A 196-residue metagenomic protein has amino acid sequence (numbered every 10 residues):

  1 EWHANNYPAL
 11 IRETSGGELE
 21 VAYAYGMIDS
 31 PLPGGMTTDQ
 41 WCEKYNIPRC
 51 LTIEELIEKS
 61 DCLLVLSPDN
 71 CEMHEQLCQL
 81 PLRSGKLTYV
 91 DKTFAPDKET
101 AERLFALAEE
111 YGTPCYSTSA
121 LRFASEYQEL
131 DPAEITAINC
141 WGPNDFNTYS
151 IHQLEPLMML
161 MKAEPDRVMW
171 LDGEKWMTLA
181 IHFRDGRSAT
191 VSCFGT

Functional and structural regions predicted by a protein language model:
E1-K44, A133: N-terminal Rossmann-like dinucleotide-binding module
W2-N5, H74, G142-P143, H152: Histidine-centered active-site/metal-ligand motif
A9-E13, Q79, R83, A106 (+1 more regions): Short, well-ordered alpha-helices that flank and scaffold nucleotide-derived cofactor binding pockets
A22, D61, T136: Conserved acidic residues
Y45-F105: Beta-loop-alpha module in the N-terminal Rossmann-like domain of NAD(P)-dependent dehydrogenases, especially those
L51, V90, S117-S119, M169-D172: Short loop/edge segments at beta-strand edges and connector loops that shape dinucleotide/nucleotide cofactor-binding
Y89, F94-S150: A contiguous active-site-proximal alpha/beta segment in oxidoreductase catalytic domains
T136-T196: Rossmann-like dinucleotide-binding domain that binds NAD(P)(H)
